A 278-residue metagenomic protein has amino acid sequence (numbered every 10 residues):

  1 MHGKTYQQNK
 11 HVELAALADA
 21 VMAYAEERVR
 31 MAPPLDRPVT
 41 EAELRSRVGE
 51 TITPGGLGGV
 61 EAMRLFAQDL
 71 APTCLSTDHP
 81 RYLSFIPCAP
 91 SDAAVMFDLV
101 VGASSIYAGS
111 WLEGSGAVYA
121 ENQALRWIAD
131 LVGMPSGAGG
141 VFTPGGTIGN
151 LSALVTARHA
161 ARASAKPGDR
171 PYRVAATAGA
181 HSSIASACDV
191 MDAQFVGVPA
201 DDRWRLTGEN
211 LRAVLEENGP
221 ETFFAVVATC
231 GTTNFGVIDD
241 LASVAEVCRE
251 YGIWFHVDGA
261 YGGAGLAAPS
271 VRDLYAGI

Functional and structural regions predicted by a protein language model:
H2-G137: N-terminal entrance/gating region of PLP-dependent enzymes' catalytic architecture
H2-Q7, S104-L112, P135-V141, R170-P171 (+2 more regions): Glycine- and acidic
R47-E50, A62, A89-S91, I106-Y107 (+4 more regions): Generic detector of short, locally flexible boundary/turn motifs and exposed helical patches
A89, A93-M96, F142, G149-S152: Conserved redox-cofactor binding core of oxidoreductases
S110-E113, A117-E121, F142-N150, T177: Short capping loops/turns at secondary-structure boundaries
G145, G149-I278: Conserved PLP-enzyme active-site core in the AAT-like
